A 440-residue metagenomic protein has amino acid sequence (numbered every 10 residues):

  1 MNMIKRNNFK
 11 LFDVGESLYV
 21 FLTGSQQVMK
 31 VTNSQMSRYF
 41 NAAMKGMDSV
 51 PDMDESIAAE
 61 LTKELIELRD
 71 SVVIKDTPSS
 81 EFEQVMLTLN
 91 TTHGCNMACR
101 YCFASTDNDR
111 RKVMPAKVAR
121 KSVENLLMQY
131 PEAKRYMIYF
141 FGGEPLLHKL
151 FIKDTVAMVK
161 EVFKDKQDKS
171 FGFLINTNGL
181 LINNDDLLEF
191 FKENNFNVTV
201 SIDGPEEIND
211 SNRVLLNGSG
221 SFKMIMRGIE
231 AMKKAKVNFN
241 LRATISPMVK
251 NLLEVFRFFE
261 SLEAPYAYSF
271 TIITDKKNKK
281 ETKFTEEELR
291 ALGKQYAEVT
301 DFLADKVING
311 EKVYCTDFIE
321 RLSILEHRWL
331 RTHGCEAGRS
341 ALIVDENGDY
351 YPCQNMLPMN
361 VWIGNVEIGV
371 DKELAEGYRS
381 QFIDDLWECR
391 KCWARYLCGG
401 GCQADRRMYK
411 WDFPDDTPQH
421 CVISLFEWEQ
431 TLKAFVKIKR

Functional and structural regions predicted by a protein language model:
I4-K30, P51-T88: N-terminal [4Fe-4S]-dependent radical SAM core
Y39, A43-M53: Short acidic, hydrophobic short linear motifs in intrinsically disordered regions
E81-F82, M86-K117: Canonical Radical SAM [4Fe-4S] cluster-binding loop centered on the CxxxCxxC motif and its immediate flanking residues
R120-Y139, H148-I273: Radical SAM/AdoMet-radical enzyme domain recognition
E124-G143, D416-R440: Short Fe-S-cluster ligation motifs
S211-K223, E230-A337, A341, L357: Radical SAM enzyme [4Fe-4S]-AdoMet core and its adjacent flexible, acidic and glycine-rich loops/tails across
R290-I324, Q354-G399: C-terminal accessory region of radical SAM enzymes
I383-Q430: Cysteine-cluster motifs in flexible loop/terminal segments that predominantly coordinate metals
